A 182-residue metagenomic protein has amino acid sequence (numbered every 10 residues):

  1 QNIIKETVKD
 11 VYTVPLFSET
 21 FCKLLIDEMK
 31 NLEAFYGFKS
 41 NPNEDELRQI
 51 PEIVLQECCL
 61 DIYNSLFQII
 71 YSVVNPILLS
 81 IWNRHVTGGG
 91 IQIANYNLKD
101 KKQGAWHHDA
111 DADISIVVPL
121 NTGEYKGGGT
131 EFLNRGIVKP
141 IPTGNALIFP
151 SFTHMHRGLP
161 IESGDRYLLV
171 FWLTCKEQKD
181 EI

Functional and structural regions predicted by a protein language model:
Q1-H85: Non-heme Fe(II)/2-oxoglutarate
Q68-I182: Catalytic core of non-heme Fe(II) oxygenases with the double-stranded beta-helix
